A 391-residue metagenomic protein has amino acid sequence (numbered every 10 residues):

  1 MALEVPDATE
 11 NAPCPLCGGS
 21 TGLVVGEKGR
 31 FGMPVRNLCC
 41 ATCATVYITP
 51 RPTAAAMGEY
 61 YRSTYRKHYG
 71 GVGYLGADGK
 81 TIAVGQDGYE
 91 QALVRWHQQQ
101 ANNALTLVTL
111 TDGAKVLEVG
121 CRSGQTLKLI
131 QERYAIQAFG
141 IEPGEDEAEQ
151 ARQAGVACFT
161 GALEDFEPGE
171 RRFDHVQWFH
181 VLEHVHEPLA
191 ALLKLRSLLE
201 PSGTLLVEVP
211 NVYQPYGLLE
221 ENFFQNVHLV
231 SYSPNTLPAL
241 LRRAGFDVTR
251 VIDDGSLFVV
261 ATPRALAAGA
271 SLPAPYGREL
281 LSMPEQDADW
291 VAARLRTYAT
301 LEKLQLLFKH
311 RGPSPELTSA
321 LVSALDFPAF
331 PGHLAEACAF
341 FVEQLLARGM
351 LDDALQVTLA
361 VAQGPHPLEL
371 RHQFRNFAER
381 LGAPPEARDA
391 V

Functional and structural regions predicted by a protein language model:
M1-F179, L189-L192, D253-L257, G269-S314 (+3 more regions): Conserved N-terminal segment of class I S-adenosyl-L-methionine
P15-G22, P234-V251: A SAM-dependent methyltransferase catalytic signature shared across enzymes that methylate proteins
L189-T204: A short glycine-rich, Lys/Arg-flanked "PGG" loop and its adjoining helix->strand segment in the class I
V207-R242: Short, glycine-/aromatic-enriched active-site segment of Class I SAM-dependent methyltransferases
E379-V391: Alpha-helical linker/edge segments of TPR/alpha-solenoid repeat scaffolds and analogous pre-/post-domain helices
